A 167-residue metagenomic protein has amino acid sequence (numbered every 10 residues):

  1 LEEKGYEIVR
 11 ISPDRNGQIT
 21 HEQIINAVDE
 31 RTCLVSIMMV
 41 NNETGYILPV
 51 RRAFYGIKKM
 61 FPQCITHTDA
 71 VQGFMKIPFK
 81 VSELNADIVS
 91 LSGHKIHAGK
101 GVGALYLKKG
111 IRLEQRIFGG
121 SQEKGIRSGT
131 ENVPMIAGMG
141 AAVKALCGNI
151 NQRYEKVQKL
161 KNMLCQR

Functional and structural regions predicted by a protein language model:
L1-R167: Pyridoxal 5′-phosphate
